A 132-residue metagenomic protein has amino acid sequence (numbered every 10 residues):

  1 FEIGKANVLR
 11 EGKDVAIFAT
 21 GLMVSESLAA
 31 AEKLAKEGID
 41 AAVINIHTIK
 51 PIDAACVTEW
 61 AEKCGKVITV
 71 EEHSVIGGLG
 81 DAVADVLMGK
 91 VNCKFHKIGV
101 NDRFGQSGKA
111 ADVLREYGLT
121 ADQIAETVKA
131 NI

Functional and structural regions predicted by a protein language model:
F1-I132: Thiamine diphosphate
